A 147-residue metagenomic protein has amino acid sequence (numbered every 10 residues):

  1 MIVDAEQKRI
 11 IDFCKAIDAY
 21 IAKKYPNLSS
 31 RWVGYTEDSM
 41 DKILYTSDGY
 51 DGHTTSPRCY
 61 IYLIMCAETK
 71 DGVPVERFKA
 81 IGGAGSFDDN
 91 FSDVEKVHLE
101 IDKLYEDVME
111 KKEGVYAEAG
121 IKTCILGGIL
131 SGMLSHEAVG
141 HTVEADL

Functional and structural regions predicted by a protein language model:
M1-L147: Active-site bordering "gate/hinge" segments that shape substrate access to catalytic or cofactor-binding pockets
